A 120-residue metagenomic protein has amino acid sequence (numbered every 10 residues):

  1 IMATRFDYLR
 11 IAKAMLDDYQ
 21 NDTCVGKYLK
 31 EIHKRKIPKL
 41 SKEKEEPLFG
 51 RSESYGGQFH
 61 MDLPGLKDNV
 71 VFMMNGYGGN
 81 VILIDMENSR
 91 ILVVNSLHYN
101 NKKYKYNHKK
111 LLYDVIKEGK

Functional and structural regions predicted by a protein language model:
I1-N21, N80-S96: Active-site-proximal alpha-helical segments within enzyme catalytic domains
T4-Y8, Y28, H108: Stable alpha-helical elements in mature extracytoplasmic
L9-L16, L29-H33, H60, V70 (+2 more regions): Non-transmembrane alpha-helical segments in soluble domains of secreted/periplasmic/extracellular proteins
M15-P47: A beta-strand-loop signature enriched in Asp, Gly, Thr, and Trp that corresponds to the sialidase/neuraminidase Asp-box
D18, R35, D62-G65, H98 (+1 more regions): Hydrophobic alpha-helical segments
K34-I91: Active-site Gly/Thr loop motif
M74-K120: Structured C-terminal helix/loop/strand segments within mature extracytoplasmic catalytic/sensor domains
